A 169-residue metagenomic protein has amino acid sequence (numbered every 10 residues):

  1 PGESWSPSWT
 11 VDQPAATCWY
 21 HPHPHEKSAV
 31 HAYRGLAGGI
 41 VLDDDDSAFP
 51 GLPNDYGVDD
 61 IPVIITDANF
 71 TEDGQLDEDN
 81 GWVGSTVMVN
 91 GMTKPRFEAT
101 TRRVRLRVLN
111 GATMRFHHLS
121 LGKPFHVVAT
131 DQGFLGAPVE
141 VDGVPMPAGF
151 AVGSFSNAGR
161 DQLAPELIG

Functional and structural regions predicted by a protein language model:
P1, I65, E72-G169: Histidine- and aromatic-rich segments of cupredoxin/plastocyanin-like copper-binding domains
P1-A48, E140-A148, V152-G169: Extracellular/periplasmic metallocenter environments
S4-S6, T17-W19, G35-A37, V58-D60 (+3 more regions): Extracellular structured ligand-interaction cores
Q13-P14, A32-Y33, N54-V58, A99: Extracellular/periplasmic catalytic domains that process cell-envelope and extracellular macromolecules
H23, I64-T66: A secondary-structure boundary/capping signal
S28-V30, G51-N54, P95-R96: A generic local secondary-structure boundary/capping motif
V30-R34, T71, E78: Structural secondary-structure boundary motif
D43-I61: Low-complexity, Pro/Ser/Thr- and charge-rich linker/hinge segments at domain boundaries
